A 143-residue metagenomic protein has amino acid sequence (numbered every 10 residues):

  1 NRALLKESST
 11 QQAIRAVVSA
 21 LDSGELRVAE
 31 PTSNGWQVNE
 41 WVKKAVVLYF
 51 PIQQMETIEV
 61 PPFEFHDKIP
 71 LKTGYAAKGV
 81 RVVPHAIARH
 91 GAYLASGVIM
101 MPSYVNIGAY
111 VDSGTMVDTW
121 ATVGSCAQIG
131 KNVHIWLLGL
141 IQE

Functional and structural regions predicted by a protein language model:
N1-V80: Terminal amphipathic alpha-helical/low-complexity segments used for targeting or macromolecular assembly
V80-E143: Structural signal for interior beta-strand "rungs" in well-ordered beta-sheet cores of soluble enzyme domains
